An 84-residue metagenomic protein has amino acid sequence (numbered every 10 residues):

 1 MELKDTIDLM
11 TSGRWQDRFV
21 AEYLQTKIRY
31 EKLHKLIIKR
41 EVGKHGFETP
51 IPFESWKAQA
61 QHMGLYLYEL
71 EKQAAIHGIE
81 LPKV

Functional and structural regions predicted by a protein language model:
M1-V84: Extended, charge-rich alpha-helical interface modules
